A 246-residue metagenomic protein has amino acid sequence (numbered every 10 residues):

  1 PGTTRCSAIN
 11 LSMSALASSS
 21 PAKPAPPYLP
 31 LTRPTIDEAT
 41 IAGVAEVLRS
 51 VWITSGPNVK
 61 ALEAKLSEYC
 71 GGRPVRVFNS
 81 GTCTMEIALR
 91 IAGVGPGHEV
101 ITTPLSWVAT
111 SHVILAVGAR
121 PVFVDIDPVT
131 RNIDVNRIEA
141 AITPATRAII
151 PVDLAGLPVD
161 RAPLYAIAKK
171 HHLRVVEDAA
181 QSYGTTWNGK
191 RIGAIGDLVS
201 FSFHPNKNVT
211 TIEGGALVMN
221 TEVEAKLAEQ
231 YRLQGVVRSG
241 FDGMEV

Functional and structural regions predicted by a protein language model:
I9-I53, P57: N-terminal "arm"/small-domain region of PLP-dependent enzymes with the aminotransferase-like
W52-E99, V113-V117, F123-D125, K190: Phosphate-binding glycine-rich loop
S80, I126, L154, P205 (+1 more regions): Short, conserved catalytic or interaction motifs in soluble domains
R90-A179, T186: PLP-dependent aminotransferase-like
S182-N188, I195-V246: Active-site region of PLP-dependent enzymes
